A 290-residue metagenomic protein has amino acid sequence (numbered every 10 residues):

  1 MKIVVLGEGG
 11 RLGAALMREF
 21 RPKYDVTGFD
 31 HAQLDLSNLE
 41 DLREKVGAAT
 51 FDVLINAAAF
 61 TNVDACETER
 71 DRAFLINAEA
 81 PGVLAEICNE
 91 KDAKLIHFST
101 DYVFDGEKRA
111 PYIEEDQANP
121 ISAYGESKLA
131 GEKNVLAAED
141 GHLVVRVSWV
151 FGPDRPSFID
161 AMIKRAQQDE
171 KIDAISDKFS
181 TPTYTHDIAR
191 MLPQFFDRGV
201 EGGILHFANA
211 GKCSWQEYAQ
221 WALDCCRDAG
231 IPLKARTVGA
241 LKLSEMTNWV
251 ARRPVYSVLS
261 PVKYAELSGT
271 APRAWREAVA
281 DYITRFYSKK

Functional and structural regions predicted by a protein language model:
I3-E19: N-terminal Rossmann NAD(P)H-binding glycine-rich loop of SDR-like oxidoreductase domains
L6, F29, L54-A58, L95-T100 (+2 more regions): SDR active-site strand-loop-helix element
D25-L42: Adenosine-cofactor binding site in Rossmann-like domains, unifying the SAM/SAH pocket of S-adenosylmethionine-dependent
E40-I76, I87: NAD(P)H-binding glycine-rich loop region in Rossmannoid oxidoreductase-like domains and their noncatalytic homologs
T68, L75, E79-V83, V103-V145 (+1 more regions): Catalytic helix-loop patch of NAD(P)-dependent Rossmann-fold dehydrogenases
K133-P182, H186-D187, M191-Q194: NAD(P)-dependent short-chain dehydrogenase/reductase
M191, R198-W249: Mid/C-terminal beta-alpha module of Rossmann-like enzyme folds, strongest in SDR-family dehydrogenases/epimerases
R273-K290: Amphipathic terminal alpha-helices
